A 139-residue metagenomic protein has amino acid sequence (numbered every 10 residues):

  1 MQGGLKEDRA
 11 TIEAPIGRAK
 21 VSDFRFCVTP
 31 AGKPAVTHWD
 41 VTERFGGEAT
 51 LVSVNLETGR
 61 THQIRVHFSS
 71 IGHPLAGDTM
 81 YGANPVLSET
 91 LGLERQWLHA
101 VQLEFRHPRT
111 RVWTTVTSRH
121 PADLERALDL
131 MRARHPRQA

Functional and structural regions predicted by a protein language model:
M1-A139: RNA pseudouridine synthases
